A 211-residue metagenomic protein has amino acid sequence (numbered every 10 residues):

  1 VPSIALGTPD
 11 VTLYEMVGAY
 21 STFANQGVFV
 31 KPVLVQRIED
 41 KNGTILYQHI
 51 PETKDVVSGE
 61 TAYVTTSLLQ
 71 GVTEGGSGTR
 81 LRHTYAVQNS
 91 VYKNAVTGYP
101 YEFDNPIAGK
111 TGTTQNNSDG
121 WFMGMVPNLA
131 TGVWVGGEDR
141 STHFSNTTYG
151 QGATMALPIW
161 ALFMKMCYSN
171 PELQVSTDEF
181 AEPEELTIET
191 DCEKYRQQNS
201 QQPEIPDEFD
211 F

Functional and structural regions predicted by a protein language model:
V1-A5: Surface-exposed aromatic
D10-Q201, F209: A penicillin-recognizing enzyme superfamily signal
